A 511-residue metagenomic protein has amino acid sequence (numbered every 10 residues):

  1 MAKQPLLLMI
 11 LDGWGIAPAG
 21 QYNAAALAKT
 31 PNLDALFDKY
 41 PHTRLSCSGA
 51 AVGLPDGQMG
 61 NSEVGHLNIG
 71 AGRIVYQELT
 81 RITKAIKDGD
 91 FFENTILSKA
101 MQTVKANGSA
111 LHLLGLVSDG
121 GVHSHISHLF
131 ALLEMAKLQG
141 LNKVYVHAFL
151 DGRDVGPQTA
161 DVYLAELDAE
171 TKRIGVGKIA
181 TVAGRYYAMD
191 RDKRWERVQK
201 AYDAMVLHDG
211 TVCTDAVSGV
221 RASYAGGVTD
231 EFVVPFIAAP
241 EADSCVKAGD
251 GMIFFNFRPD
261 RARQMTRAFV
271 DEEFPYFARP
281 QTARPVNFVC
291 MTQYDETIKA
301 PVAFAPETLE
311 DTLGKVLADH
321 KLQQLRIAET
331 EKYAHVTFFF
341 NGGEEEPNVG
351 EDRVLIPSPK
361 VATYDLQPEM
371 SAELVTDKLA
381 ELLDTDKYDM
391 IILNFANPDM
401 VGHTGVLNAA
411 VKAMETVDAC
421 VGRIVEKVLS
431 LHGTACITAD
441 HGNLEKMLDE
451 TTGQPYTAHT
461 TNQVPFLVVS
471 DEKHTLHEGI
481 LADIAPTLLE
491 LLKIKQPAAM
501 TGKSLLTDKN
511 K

Functional and structural regions predicted by a protein language model:
M1-K511: Feature captures the catalytic ectodomains and active-site-proximal regions of enzymes that hydrolyze or transfer
